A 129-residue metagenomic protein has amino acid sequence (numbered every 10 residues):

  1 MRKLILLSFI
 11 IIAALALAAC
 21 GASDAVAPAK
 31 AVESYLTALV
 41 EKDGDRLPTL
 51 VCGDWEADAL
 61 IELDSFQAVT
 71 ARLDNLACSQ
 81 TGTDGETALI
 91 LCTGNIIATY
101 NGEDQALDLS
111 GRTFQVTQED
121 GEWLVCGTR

Functional and structural regions predicted by a protein language model:
M1-L4: Positively charged n-region of N-terminal signal peptides that target proteins for export
A16-A19: C-terminal motif of bacterial Sec signal peptides marking the signal peptidase cleavage site
G21-S23: Bacterial signal peptide processing site
A29, E33-T37: Amphipathic alpha-helical repeat scaffolds
K30, E41-T93: Short solvent-exposed beta->alpha transition segments
Y35, L47, V116: Hydrophobic pocket/interface hotspot
D84-R129: Exposed beta-sheet edge and beta->alpha loop/turn motif
